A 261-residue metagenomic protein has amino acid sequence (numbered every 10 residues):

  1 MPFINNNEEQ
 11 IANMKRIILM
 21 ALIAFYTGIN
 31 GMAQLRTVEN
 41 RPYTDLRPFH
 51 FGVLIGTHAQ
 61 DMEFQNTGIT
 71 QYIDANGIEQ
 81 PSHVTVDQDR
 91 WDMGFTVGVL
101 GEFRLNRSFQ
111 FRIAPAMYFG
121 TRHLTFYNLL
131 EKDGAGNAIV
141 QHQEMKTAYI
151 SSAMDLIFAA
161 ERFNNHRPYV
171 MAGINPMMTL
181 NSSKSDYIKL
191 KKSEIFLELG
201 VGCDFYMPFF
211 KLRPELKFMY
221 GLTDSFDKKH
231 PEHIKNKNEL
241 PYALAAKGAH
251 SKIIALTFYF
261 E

Functional and structural regions predicted by a protein language model:
M1-V38, F258-E261: Bacterial Sec-dependent N-terminal signal peptides
A33-G94, I253, Y259-E261: Short glycine/proline- and aromatic-enriched beta-strand/turn motifs that initiate or cap beta-hairpins
R36, N40-F49, T57-D61, L100-S182 (+1 more regions): Gram-negative (and chloroplast) outer-membrane scaffold detector with strong preference for beta-barrel transmembrane
R47-F51, W91-F95, K146-S152, H166 (+2 more regions): Residues that define the transmembrane beta-barrel architecture of outer-membrane proteins
Q65-Q88, T121-T147, L180-L190, F226-A246: Flexible, solvent-exposed loop segments that connect beta-strands
D155, G200-G202: Short, hydrophobic/aromatic alpha-helical segments in well-folded domains
H166-R167, N181-I188, F210-R213: Short conserved catalytic/interaction loops centered on acidic-Pro-aromatic/His motifs
F205-E261: Predominantly the C-terminal beta-signal and adjacent terminal strand-loop region of outer-membrane beta-barrel
